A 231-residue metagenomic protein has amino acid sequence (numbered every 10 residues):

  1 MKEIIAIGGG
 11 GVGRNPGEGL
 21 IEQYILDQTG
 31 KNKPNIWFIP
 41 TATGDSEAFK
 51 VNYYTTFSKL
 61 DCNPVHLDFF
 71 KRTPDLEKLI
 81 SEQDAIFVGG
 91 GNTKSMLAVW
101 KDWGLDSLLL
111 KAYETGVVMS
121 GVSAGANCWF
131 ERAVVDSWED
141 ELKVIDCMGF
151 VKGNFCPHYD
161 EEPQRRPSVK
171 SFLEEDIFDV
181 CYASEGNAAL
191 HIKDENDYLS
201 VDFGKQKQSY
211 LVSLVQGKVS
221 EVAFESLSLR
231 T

Functional and structural regions predicted by a protein language model:
M1-K33, T43-V51, S58, A85 (+2 more regions): C-terminal and late-domain segments of enzyme folds
A6, H66-D68, F87-V88, S120-V122 (+1 more regions): General beta-strand structural signal in soluble alpha/beta enzymes
R14-N15, M96-L97, F130: Glycine/Thr-rich phosphate-binding loops of Rossmann-like dinucleotide-binding domains
Y24, L79-E82, W103-G116: Catalytic-core regions built around general acid/base machinery
I39, G44-K94: A glycine-rich, hydrophobic loop/mini-helix early in the fold
P64, M119, Q208-L211: Hydrophobic anchor at the start of a short beta-strand that flanks the dinucleotide cofactor-binding loop
F87-G90, Y113-R132: Catalytic nucleophile loop
T93-W103: Glycine/threonine-rich flexible loop motifs
